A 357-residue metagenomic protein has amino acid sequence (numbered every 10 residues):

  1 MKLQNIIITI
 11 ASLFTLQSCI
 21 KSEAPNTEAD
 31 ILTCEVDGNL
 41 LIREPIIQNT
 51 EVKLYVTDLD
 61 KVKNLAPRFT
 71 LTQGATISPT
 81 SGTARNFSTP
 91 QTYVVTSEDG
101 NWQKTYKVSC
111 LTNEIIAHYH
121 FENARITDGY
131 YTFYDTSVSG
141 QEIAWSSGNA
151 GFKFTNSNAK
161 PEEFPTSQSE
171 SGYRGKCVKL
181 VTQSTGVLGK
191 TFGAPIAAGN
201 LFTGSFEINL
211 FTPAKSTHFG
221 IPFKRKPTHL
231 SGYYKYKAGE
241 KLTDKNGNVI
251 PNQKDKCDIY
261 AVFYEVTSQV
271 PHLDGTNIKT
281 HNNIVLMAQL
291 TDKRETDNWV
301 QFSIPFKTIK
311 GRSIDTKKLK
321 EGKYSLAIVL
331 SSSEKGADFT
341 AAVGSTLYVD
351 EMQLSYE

Functional and structural regions predicted by a protein language model:
M1-D30: Bacterial Sec-dependent N-terminal signal peptides
C19-H120: Beta-rich interaction/scaffold domains
L111-N156: Extracellular carbohydrate-recognition regions
E122-N123, V266-H281, I314, S333-E357: Extracellular polysaccharide-targeting segments
Q168-L188: Short carbohydrate-recognition loop motifs
L188-Q269: Extracellular-facing segments of soluble proteins and assemblies that are Gly/Ser/Thr-biased and enriched in aromatics
V249-Y260, Q301-T346, E351-M352: Extracellular beta-strand ligand-recognition surfaces/modules
S268-L319, A342: Extracellular carbohydrate recognition and processing domains and analogous Trp-centered ligand-binding platforms
